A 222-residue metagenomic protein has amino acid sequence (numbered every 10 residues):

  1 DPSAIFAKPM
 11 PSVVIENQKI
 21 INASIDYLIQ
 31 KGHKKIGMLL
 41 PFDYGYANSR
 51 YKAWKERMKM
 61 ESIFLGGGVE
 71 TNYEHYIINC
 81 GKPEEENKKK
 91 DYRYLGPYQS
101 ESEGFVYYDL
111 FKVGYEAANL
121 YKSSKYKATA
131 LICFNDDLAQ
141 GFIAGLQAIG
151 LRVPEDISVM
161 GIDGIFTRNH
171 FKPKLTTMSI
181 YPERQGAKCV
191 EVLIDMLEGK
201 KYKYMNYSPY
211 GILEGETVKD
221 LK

Functional and structural regions predicted by a protein language model:
P2, S12-A23, L39-A117, I132-Q140 (+3 more regions): Hinge/beta->alpha junction and helix N-cap segments in small-molecule ligand-binding domains
P9-M10, V113-K222: Flexible loop/turn connectors
I29-G32, K122: Non-catalytic positions within long, well-ordered alpha-helices that form the structural scaffold/packing of enzyme
H33-I36, T129-A130: Residues that mark the start of a beta-strand
K34, F64, R152: Residue-level detector of anion-binding/catalytic polar loops
